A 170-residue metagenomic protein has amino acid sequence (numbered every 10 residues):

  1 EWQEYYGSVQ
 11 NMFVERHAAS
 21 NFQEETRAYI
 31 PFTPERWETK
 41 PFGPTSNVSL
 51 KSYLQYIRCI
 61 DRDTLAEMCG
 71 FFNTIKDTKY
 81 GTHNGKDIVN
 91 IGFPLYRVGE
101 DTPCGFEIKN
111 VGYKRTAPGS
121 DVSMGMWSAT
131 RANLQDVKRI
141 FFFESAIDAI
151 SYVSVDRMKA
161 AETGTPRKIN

Functional and structural regions predicted by a protein language model:
W2-D121, A129: Basic, glycine-enriched DNA-binding surface that flanks or lies within the catalytic cores of DNA
D121-N170: Short, acidic loop-beta-alpha module within alpha/beta folds
